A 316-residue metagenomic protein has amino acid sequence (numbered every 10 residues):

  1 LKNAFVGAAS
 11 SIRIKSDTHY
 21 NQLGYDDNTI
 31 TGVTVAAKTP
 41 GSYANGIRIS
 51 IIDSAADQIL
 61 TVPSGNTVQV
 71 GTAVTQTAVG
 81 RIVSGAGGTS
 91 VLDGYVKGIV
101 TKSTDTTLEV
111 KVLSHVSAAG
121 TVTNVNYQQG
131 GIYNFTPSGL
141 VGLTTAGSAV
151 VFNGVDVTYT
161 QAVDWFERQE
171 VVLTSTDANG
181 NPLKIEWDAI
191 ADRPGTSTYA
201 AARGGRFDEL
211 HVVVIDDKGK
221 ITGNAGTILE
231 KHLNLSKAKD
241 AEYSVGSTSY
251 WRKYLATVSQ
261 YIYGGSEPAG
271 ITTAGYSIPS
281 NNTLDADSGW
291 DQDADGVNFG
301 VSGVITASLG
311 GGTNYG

Functional and structural regions predicted by a protein language model:
L1-G316: Surface-exposed assembly/interface segments
